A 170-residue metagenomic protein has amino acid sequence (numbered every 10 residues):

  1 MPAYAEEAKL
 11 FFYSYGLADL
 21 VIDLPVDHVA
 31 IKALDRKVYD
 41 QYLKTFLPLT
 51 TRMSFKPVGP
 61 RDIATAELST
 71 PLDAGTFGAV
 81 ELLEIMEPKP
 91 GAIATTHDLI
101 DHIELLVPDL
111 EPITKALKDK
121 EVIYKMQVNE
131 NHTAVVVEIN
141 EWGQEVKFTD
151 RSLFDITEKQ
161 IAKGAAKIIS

Functional and structural regions predicted by a protein language model:
M1-D27, I31-P57, E67-S170: Glyoxalase I/VOC metalloenzyme domain signal
D62-T65: A binding-site-centric feature that preferentially detects glycan-recognition modules on secreted/surface proteins
